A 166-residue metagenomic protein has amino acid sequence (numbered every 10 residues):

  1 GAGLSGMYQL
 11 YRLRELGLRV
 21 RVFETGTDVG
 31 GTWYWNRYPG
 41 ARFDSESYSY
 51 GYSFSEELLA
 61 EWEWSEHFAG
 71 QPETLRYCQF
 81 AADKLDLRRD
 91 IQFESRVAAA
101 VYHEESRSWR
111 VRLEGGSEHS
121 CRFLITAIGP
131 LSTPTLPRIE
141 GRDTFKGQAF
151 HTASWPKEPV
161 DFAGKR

Functional and structural regions predicted by a protein language model:
G1-V22: N-terminal Rossmann-like FAD-binding beta1-loop-alpha1 element of flavoenzymes
Y11, Y34-W35, L136-E140: Short amphipathic alpha-helical segments
R19-R21, S117, R166: Structural signature of beta-strand start/N-cap positions in the alpha/beta core of ABC transporter nucleotide-binding
V22-T32, R122-I128: Carboxylate/His-rich catalytic cores and anion/metal-binding grooves
T27, Y34-Y77: Glycine-rich active-site loop/strand segments that organize a redox cofactor
S49, I91-Q92, G147-F150: Conserved beta-strand scaffold positions in the cores of enzyme catalytic domains, especially in NTP/NDP-utilizing
E57-W64, G70-T74, I128-R166: Glycine-rich dinucleotide-binding loop and its adjacent helix/turn
W64-L131: Feature captures the FAD/FMN-dependent oxidoreductase FAD-binding
